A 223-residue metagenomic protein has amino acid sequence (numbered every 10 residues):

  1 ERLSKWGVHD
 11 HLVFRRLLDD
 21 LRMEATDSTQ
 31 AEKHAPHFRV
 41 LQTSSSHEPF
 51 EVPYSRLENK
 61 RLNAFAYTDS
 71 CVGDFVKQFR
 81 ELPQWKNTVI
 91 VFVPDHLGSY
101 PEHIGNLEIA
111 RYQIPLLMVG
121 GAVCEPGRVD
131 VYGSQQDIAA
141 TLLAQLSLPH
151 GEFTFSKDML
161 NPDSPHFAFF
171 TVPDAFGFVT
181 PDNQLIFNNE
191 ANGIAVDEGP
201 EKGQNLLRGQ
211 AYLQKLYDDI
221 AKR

Functional and structural regions predicted by a protein language model:
E1-R223: Solvent-exposed soluble domains appended to multi-pass membrane proteins
